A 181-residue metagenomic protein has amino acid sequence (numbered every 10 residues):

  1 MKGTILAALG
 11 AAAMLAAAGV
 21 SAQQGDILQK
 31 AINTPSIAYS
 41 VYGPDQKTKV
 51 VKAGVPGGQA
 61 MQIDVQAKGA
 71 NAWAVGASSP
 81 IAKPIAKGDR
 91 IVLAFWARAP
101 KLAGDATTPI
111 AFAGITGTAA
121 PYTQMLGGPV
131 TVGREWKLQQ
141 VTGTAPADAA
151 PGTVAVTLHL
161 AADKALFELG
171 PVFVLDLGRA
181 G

Functional and structural regions predicted by a protein language model:
M1-L9: Bacterial N-terminal signal peptides that target proteins for export
A11-L15: Core hydrophobic alpha-helical transmembrane segments of single-pass membrane proteins
A17-G19: N-terminal signal peptide c-region/cleavage motif recognized by signal peptidases
S21-G181: Extracellular and organelle-lumenal recognition/adhesion modules and their flexible linkers in secreted
